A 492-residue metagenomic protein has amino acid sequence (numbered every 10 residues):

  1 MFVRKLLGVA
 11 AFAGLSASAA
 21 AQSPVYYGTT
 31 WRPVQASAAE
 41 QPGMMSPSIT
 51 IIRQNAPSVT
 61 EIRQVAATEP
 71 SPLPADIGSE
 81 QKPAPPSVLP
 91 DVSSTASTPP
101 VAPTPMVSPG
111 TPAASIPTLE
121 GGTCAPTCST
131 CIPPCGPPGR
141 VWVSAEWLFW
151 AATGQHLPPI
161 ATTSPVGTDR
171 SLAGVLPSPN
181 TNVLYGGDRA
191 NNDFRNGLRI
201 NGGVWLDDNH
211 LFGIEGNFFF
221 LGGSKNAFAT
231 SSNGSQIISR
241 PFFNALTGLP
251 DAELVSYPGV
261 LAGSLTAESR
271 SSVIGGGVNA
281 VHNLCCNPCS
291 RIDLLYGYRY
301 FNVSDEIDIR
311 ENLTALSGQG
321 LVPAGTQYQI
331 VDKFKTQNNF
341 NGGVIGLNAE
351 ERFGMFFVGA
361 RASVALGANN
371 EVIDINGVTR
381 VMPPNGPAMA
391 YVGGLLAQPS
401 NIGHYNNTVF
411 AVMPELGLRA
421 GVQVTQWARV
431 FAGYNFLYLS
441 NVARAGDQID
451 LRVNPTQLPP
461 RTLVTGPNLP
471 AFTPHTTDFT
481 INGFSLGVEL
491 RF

Functional and structural regions predicted by a protein language model:
M1-C131: Cleavable N-terminal export/targeting peptides
L6, F12, Y26, Q41 (+17 more regions): Intrinsically disordered, low-complexity segments enriched in small/polar residues
L6-L7, V34, N55, V65 (+8 more regions): Small/flexible residues
P24, P85, L89-P90, T95-P158 (+5 more regions): Outer-membrane beta-barrel transmembrane strands
A161-V183, Q236-P258, R310-K333, D374-H404 (+1 more regions): Solvent-exposed loop segments that connect transmembrane elements
V372-D374, A443: A short acidic (Asp/Glu
